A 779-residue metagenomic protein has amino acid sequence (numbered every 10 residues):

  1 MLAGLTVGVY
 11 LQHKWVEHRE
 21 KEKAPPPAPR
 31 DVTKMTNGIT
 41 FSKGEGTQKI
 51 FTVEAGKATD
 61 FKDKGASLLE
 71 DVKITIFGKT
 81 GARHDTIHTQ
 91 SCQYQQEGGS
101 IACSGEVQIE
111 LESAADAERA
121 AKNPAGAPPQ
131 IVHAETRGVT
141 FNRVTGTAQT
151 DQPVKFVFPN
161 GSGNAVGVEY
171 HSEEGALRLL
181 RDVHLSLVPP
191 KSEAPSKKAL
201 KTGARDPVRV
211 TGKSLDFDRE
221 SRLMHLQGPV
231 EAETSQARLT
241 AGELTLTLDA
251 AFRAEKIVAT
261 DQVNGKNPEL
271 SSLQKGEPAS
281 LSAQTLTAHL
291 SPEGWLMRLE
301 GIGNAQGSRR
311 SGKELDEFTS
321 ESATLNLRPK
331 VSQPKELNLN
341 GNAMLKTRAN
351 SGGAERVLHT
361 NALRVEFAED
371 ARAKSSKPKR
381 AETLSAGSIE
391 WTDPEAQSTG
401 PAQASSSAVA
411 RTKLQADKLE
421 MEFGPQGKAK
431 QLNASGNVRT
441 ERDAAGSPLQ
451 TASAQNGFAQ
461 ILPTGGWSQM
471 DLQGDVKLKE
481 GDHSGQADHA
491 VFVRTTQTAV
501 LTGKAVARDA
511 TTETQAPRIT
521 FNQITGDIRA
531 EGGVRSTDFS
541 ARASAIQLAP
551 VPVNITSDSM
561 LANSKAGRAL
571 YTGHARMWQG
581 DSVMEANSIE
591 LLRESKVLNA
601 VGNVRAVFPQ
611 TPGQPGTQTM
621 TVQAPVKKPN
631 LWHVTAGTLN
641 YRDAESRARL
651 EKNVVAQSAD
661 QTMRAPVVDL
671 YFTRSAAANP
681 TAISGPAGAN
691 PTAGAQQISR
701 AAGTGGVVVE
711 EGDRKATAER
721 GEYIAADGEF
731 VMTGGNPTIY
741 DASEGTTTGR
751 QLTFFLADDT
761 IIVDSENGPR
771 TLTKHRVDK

Functional and structural regions predicted by a protein language model:
M1-K779: Mature-chain termini and adjacent capping regions
